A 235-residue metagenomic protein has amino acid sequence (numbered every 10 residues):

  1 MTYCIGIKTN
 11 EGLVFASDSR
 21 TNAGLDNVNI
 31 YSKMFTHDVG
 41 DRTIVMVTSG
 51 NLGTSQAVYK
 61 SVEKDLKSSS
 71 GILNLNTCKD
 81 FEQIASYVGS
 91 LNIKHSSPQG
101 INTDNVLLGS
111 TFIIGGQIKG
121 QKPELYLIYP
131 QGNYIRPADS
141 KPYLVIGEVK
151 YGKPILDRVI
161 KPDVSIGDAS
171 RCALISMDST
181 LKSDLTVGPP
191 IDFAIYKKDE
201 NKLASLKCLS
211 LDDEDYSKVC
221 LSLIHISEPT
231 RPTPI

Functional and structural regions predicted by a protein language model:
T2-K8, L13-F15, S110-Q117, E124-Y126 (+1 more regions): Short beta-strand scaffold segments in enzyme catalytic cores
A16-L66, S70: Glycine/small-residue-rich interface belts in oligomeric ring/scaffold proteins and their assembly partners
F35-L52, D168, I175-I191: A structural-propensity feature for long, helix-poor, extended segments
Q56-Q131: Contiguous domain-boundary segments centered on the initiation and propagation of an alpha-helix
L73-N76, P98-N105, I166-S170, T180-F193: Flexible, glycine/charged-enriched surface loops at secondary-structure junctions
E124-K161, G167, C172: Conserved mixed alpha/beta catalytic, RNA-binding, or beta-rich assembly cores of soluble enzyme, regulatory
E200-L203, S210-L211: Terminal amphipathic helices with adjacent charged low-complexity linkers/tails
I224-I235: Single conserved hydrophobic/aromatic residue that forms the stacking wall/gate of nucleotide- or nucleobase-binding
